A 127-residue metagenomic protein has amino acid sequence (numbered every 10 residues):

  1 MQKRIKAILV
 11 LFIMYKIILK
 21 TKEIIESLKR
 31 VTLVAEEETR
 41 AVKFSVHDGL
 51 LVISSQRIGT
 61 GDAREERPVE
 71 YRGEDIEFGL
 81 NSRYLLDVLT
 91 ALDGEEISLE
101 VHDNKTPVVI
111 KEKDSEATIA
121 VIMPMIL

Functional and structural regions predicted by a protein language model:
M1-L127: Extended macromolecule-engaging scaffold surfaces, prototypically the DNA polymerase sliding clamp/PCNA/9-1-1 ring
